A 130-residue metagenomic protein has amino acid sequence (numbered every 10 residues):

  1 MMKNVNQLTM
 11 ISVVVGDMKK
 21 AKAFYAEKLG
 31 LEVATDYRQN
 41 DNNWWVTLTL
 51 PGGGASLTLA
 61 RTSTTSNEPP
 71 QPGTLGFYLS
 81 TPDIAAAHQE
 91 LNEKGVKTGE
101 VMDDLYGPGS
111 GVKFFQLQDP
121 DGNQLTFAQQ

Functional and structural regions predicted by a protein language model:
M1-N4, M10-V13, Y37, L79 (+1 more regions): Vicinal oxygen chelate
L8-T9, P72-G76: Eukaryotic phosphotyrosine signaling hubs
S12-A55: Core segments of cupin and vicinal oxygen chelate
M18, V46-L50, T58-L59, V96-V101 (+1 more regions): A generic "structured core" feature
F24, A85-E90: Short amphipathic alpha-helices within nucleic acid-binding modules
N42, G73, G111: Exposed loop/turn and edge beta-strand positions of beta-sandwich/beta-sheet ligand-binding modules
P51-S56, T64, P82-A85: Short, charged/polar surface micro-motifs in flexible loops or helix N-caps
